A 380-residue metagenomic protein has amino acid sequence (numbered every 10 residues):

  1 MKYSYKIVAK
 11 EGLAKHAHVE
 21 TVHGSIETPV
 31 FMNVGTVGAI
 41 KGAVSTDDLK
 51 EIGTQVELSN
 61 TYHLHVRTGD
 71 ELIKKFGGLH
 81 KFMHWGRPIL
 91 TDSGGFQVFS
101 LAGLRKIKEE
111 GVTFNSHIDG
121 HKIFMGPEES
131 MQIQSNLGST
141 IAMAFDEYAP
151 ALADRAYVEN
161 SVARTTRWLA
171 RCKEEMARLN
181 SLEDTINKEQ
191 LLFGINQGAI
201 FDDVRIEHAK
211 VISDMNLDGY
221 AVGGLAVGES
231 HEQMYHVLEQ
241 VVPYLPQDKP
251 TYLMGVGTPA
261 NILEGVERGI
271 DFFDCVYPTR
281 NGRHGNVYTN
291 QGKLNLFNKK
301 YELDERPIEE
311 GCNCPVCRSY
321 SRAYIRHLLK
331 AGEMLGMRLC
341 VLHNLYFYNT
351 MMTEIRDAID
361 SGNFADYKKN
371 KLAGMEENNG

Functional and structural regions predicted by a protein language model:
M1-E20, I26-G35, G42-A43, D146-L152 (+1 more regions): C-terminal extensions of enzymes
M1-I186, K299-E302: Non-catalytic, usually N-terminal nucleic-acid engagement modules in DNA/RNA processing proteins
G24, E57, D92, Q134 (+5 more regions): Conserved, mostly hydrophobic/aromatic
E129, I133, L137, N160-R171 (+5 more regions): A non-catalytic, amphipathic alpha-helix used as a structural packing/dimerization or gating element in enzyme scaffolds
P150-R155, E159, G219-L225, M334-M337: Glycine- and acidic
T166, E175, L179, N187-I308: Glycine-rich phosphate/ribose-binding loops and adjacent secondary-structure elements that form binding surfaces
E175-T185, K249, I355-Y367: Surface-exposed helix-capping loop/turn segments at secondary-structure junctions
